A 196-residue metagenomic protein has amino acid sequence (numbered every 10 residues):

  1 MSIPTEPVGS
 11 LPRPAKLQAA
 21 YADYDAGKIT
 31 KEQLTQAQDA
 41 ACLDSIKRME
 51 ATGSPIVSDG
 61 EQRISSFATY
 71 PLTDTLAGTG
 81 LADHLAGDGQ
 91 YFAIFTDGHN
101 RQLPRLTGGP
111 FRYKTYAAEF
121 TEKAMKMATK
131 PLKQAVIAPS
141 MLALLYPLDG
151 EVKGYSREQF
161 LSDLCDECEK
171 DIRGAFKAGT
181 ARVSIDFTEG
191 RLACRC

Functional and structural regions predicted by a protein language model:
M1-C196: Domain-level signal for soluble alpha/beta catalytic cores
